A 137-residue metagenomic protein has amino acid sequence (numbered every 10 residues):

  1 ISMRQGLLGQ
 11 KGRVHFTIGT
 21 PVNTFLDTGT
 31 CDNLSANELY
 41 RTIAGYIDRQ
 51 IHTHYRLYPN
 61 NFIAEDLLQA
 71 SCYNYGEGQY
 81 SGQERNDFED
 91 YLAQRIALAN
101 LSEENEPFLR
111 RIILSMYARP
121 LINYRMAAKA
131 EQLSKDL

Functional and structural regions predicted by a protein language model:
I1-L137: Membrane-interfacial terminal anchoring regions of lipid-handling membrane enzymes
